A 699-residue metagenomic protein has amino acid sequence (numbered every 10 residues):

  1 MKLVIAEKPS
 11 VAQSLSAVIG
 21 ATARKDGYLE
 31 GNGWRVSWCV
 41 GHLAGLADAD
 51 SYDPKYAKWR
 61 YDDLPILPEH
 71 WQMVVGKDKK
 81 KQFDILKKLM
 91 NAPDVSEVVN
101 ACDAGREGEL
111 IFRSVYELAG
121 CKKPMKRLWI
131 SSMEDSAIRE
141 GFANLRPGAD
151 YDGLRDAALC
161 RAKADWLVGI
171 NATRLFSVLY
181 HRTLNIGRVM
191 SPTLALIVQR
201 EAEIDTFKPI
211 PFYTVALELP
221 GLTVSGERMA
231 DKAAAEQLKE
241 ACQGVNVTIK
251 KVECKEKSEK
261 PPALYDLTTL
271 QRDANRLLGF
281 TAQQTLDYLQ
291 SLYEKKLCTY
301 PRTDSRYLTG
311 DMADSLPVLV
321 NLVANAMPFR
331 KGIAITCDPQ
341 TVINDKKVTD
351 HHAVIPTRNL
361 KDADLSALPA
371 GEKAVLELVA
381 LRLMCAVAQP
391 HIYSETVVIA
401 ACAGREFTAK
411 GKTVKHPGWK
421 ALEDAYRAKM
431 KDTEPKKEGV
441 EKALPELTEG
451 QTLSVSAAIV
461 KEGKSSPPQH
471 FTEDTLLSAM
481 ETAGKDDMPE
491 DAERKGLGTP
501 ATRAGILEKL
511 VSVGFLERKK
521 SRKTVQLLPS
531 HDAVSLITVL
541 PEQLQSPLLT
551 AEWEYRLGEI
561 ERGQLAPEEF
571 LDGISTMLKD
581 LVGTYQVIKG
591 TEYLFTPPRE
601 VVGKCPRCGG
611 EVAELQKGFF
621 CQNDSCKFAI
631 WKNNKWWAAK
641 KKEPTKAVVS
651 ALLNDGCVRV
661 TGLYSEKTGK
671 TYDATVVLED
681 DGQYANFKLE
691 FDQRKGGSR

Functional and structural regions predicted by a protein language model:
M1, A101-A104, H181-T183, C254-A263 (+3 more regions): Conserved short loop/turn motifs at secondary-structure junctions
M1-A162, W166, P467: Intrinsically disordered, low-complexity regulatory segments
K2-L3, K25, K79, M90 (+6 more regions): Basic, low-complexity terminal or inter-domain segments flanking catalytic cores
P9-S16, G33-V36, V40, G76-K87 (+19 more regions): Amphipathic alpha-helical transducer elements in NTP-driven molecular machines
E30-N32, E218-L222, A401-R405, T668: Short strand-coil-strand connectors
P93, D135-L219, C254-S258: C-terminal or mid-to-C-terminal helical accessory/interaction module adjacent to the motor/catalytic core
A233-Y265, Q271: Metal- or metallocofactor-binding catalytic centers and their adjacent structured scaffolds across diverse enzyme
